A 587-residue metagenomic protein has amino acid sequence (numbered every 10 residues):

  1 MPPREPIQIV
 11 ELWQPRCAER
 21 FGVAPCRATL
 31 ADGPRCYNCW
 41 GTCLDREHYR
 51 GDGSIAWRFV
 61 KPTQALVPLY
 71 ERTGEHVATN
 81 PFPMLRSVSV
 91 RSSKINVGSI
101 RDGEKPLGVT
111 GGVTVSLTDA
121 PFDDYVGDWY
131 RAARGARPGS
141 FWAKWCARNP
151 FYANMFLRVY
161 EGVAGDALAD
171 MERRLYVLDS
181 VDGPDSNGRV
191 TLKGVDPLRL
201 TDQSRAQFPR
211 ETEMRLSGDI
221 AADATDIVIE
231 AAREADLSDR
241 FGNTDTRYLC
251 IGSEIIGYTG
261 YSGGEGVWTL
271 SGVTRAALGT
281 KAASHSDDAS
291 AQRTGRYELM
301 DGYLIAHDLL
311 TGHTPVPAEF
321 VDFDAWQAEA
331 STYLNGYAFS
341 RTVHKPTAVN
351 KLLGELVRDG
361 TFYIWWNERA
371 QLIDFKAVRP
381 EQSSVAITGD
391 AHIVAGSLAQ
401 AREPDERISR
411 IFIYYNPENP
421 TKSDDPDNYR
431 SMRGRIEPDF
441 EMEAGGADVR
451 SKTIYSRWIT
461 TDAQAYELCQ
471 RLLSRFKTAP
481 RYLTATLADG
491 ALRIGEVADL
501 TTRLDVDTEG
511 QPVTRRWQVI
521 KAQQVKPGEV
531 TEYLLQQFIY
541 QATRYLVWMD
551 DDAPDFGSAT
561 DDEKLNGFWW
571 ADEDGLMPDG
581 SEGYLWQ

Functional and structural regions predicted by a protein language model:
M1-G41: Intrinsically disordered, low-structural-confidence terminal and linker regions
M1-P2, A18-R20, D45, Y49 (+8 more regions): C-terminal extracytoplasmic interaction modules
L178-S180, I255-G260: Catalytic nucleophile-His microenvironment captured as a short glycine-rich beta-strand/loop that brackets
K193, T259, S271-T274, D374-K376: Beta-strand residues in well-ordered beta-sheet regions across diverse protein folds
T201, T280-K281: Short loop/beta submotifs within extracellular cysteine-rich repeat domains
I229-A235, T246, I251, G260-V273 (+1 more regions): Catalytic cores of nucleotide-enabled group-transfer and carboxylate-activating enzymes in metabolic and assembly-line
A277, S284-D288: Acidic/polar, compositionally biased interaction segments
